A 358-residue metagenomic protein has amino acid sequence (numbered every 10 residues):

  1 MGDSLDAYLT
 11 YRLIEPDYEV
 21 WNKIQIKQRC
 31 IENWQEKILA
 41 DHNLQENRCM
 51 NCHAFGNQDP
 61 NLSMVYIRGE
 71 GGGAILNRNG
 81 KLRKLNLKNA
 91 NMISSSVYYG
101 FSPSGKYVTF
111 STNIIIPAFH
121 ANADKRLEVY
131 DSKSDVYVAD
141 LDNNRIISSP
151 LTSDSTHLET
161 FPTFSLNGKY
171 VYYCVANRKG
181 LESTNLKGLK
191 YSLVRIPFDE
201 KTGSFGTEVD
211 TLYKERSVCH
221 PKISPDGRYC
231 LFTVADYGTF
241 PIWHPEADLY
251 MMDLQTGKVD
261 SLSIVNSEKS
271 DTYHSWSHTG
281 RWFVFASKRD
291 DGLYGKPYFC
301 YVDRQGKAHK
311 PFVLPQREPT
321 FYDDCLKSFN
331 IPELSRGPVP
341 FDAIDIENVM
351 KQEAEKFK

Functional and structural regions predicted by a protein language model:
M1-K358: Sequence signature of WD/YWTD-type beta-propeller architectures
